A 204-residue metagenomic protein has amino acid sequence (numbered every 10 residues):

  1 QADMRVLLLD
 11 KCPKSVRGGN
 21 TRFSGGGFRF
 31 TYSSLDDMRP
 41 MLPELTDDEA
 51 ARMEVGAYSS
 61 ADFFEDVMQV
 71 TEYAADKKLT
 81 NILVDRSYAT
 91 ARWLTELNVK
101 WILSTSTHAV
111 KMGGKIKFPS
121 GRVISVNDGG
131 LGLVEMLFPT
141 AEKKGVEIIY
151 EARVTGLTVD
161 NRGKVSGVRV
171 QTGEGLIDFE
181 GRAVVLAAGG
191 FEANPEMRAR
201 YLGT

Functional and structural regions predicted by a protein language model:
A2-G27: Glycine-rich FAD pyrophosphate-binding loop
M4-R5, T71, A183: Nucleotide donor/acceptor-binding cores
K11-C12, G25, Y32-S33, E151-R153 (+3 more regions): Fold-independent oxyanion-binding glycine-rich loops and adjacent beta-strand/coil segments at enzyme active sites
R17-T21, S33-S34, S106, P195-A199: Short, solvent-exposed loop/turn and secondary-structure capping segments
R22-F63: N-terminal glycine-rich dinucleotide-binding loop that anchors FAD/FMN and/or NAD(P) in oxidoreductases
E49-E54, D66-I82, V123-I124: Second-shell loop/turn segments in exported
D76-G175, G181, N194-M197: Conserved redox-cofactor binding core of oxidoreductases
L186-L202: Flavin (primarily FAD) binding-site architecture
